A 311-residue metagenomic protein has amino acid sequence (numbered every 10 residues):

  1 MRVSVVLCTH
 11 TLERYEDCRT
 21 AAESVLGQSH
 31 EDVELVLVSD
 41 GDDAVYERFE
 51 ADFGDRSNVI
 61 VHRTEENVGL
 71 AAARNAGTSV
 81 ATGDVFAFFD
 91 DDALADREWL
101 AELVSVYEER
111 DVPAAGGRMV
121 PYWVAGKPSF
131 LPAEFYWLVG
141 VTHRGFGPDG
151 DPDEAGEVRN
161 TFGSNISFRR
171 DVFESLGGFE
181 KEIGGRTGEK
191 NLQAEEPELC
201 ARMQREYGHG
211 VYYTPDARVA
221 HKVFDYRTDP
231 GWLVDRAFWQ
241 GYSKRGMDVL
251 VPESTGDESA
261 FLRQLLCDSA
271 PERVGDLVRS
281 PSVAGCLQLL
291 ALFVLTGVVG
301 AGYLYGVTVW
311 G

Functional and structural regions predicted by a protein language model:
M1-S24: N-proximal low-complexity "stem/linker" segments adjacent to membrane-targeting elements
A22-R63: Acidic donor-binding segment of Leloir-type glycosyltransferases
T64-A81: Glycine-rich, basic loop-to-helix element that forms the pyrophosphate-binding segment of sugar-nucleotide handling
F86: Short aromatic/hydrophobic "clamp" motif used to bind/position activated sugar donors
E98-L131: Conserved donor NDP-sugar-binding/catalytic core segment of glycosyltransferases
F135-V158: Short, flexible, basic/aromatic active-site loop/helix in glycosyltransferases
G163-F168, V172-G177, I183-A217: A short, conserved alpha-helix in the catalytic core of glycosyltransferases
D235-W239, E253-G311: Non-catalytic, C-terminal membrane-associated alpha-helical segments of glycosyltransferases
